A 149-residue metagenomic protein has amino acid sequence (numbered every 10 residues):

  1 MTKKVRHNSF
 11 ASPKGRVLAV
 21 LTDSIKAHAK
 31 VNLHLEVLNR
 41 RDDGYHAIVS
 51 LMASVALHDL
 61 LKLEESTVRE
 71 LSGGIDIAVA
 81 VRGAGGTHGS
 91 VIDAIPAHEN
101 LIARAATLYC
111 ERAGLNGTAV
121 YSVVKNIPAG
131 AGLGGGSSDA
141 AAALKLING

Functional and structural regions predicted by a protein language model:
M1, P13-R16: Generic short amphipathic/hydrophobic targeting helices enriched at N-termini, encompassing Sec-type signal peptides
G15-A131, G149: ATP-binding N-lobe of GHMP and related small-molecule kinases
A131-G149: DPxDG-like acidic metal-binding loop motif
